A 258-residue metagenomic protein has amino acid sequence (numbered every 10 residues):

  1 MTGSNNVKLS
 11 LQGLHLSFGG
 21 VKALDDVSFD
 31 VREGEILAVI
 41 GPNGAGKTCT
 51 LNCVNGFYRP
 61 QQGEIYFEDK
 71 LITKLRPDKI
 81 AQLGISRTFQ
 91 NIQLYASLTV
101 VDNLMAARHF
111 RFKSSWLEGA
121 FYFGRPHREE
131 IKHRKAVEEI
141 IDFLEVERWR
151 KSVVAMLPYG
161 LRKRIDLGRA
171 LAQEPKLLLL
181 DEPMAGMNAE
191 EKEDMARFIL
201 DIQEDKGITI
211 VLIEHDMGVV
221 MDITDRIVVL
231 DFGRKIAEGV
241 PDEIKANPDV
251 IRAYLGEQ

Functional and structural regions predicted by a protein language model:
T2-Q258: Glycine-rich phosphate-binding loops of nucleotide-dependent enzymes
